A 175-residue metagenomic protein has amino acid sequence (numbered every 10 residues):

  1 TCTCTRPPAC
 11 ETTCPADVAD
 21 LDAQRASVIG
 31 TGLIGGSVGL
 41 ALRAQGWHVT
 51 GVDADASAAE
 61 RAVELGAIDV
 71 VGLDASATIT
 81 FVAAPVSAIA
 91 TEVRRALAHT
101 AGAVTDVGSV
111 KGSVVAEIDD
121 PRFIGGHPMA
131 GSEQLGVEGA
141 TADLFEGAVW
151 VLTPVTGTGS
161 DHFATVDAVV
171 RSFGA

Functional and structural regions predicted by a protein language model:
C2, C10, C14-G72, I79: NAD(P)+-binding Rossmann beta1-loop-alpha1 motif at the extreme N-terminus of oxidoreductases
V18, A140-D143: Short secondary-structure boundary/capping segments
D22-R25, A101, G147: Phosphate-coordination loops involved in phosphoryl transfer and adenosine-cofactor binding
T50-V52, T105, I124, V151: Hydrophobic/aromatic beta-strand patches that form the interior of the parallel beta-sheet core in alpha/beta enzyme
L73-A103: Rossmann-like NAD(P)-binding element
T91-G139: Rossmann-like NAD(P)(H) cofactor-binding subdomain of soluble oxidoreductases
L144-A175: Internal alpha-helical scaffold of NAD(P)-dependent oxidoreductase catalytic cores
